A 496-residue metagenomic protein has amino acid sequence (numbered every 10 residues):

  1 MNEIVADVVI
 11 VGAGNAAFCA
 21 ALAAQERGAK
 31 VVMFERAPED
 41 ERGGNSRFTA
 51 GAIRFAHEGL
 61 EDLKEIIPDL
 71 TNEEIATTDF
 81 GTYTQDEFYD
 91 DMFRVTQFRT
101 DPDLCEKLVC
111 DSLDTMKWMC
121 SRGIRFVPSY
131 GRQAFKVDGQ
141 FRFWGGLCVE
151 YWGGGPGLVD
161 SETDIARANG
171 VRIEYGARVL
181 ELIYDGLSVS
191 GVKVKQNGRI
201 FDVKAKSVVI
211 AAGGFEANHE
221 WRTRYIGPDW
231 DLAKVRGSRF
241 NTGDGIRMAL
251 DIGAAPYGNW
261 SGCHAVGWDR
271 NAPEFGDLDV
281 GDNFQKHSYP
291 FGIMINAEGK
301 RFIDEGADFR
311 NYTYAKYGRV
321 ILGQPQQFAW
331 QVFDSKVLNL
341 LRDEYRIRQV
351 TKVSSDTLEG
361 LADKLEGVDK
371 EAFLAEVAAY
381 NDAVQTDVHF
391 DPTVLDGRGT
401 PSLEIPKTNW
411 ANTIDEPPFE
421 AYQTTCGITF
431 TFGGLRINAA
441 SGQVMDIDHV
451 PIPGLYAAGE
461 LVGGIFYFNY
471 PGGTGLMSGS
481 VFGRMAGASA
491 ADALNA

Functional and structural regions predicted by a protein language model:
N2-A16, V32: Beta1/beta-strand and adjacent pyrophosphate-binding region of the FAD-binding site in flavoprotein oxidoreductases
E26-S46: Glycine-rich FAD pyrophosphate-binding loop
R47-Y83: N-terminal glycine-rich dinucleotide-binding loop that anchors FAD/FMN and/or NAD(P) in oxidoreductases
E74-G139, D356-A379: Rossmann-like flavin
D101-R199, N218-W221, G267-N271, A383-D415: Conserved redox-cofactor binding core of oxidoreductases
E181, A372-N469: A glycine-rich dinucleotide-binding beta-alpha-beta segment and adjacent secondary-structure elements that constitute
Q196-R199, V203-A272, L476, F482-M485 (+1 more regions): Glycine-rich loop(s) and the adjacent beta-strand/alpha-helix scaffold that form part
I246-A372: An anion/pyrophosphate-binding glycine-rich loop and adjacent beta-alpha core in soluble alpha-beta enzymes
